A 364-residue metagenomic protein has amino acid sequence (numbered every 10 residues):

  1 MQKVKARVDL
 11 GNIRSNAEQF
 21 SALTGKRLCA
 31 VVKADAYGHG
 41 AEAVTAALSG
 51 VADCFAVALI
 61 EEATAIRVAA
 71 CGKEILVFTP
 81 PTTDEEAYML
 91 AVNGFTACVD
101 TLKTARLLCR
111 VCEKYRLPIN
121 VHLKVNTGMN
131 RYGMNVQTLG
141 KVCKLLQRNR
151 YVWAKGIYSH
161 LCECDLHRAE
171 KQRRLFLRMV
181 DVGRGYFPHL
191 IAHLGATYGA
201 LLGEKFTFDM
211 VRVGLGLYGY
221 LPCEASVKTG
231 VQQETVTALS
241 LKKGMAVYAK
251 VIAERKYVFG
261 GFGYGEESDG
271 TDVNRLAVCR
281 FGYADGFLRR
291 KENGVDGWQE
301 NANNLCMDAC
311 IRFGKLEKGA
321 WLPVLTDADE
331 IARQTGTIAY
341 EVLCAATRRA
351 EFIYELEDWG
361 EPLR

Functional and structural regions predicted by a protein language model:
M1-T96, R110, P118, W153 (+2 more regions): A charged N-terminal "starter" segment
Q2, L23, A34-A47, M89 (+5 more regions): Active-site loop/helix belt of alpha/beta enzymes
I60-E61, T79-T83, L102-T104, V125-T127 (+3 more regions): Short, acidic/turn-prone active-site loops that include or flank metal/cofactor- and phosphate-binding residues
K73, N93, V247, R275-A277 (+1 more regions): A generic structural signal for short beta-strands and their flanking turns/coil linkers
C98-V99, E113: Replace "Mg2+/Mn2+-dependent" with "divalent metal-dependent
E254-R364: C-terminal accessory subdomain/extension
